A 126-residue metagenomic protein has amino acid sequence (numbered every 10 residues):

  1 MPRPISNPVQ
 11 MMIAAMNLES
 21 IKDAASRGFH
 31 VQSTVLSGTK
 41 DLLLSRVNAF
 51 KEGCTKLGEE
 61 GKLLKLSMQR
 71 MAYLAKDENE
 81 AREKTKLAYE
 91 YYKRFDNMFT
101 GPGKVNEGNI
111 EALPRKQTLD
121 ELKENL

Functional and structural regions predicted by a protein language model:
M1, D41-L126: An alpha-helical appendage that flanks or caps ligand/catalytic pockets
M1-F29, D41-L44, N48, T55-K56: Internal, glycine-rich beta/alpha segment that forms the wall or movable "lid" of small-molecule/cofactor binding
M11-A14, V31-T34, L64-M71: Hydrophobic faces of well-ordered beta-strands that scaffold small-molecule active sites in alpha/beta enzyme cores
R27-T34, A112-R115: A broad, low-specificity signal for short, low-complexity segments enriched in glycine/proline and polar/charged
V35-K40: Short, acidic/turn-prone active-site loops that include or flank metal/cofactor- and phosphate-binding residues
